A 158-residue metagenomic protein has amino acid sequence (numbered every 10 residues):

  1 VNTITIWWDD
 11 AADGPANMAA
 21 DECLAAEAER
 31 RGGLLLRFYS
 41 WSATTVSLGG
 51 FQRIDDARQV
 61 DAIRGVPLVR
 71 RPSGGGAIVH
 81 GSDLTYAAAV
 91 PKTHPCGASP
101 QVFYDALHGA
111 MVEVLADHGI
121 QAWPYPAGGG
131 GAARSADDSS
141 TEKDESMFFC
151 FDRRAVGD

Functional and structural regions predicted by a protein language model:
V1-Q59, P67-R71, I120-Q121, E142-C150: Active-site loop/lid in soluble adenylation, ligation, and acyl-transfer enzymes
A16, I78, S82-L84, S99 (+1 more regions): Short, contiguous, pocket-lining structural segments that sit at or immediately flank catalytic/ligand-binding sites
L35, T45, D83-T85, R154-V156: Broad gene-expression machinery/nucleic-acid interaction feature
W41-I54, L84-H94, A106-E113: Extended cationic-aromatic binding surfaces that line active-site or macromolecule-binding grooves and engage
I54-C96: A glycine-rich, hydrophobic loop/mini-helix early in the fold
K92-D158: Catalytic beta-strand/loop module used to bind and position nucleotide/cofactor moieties in cofactor-attachment
